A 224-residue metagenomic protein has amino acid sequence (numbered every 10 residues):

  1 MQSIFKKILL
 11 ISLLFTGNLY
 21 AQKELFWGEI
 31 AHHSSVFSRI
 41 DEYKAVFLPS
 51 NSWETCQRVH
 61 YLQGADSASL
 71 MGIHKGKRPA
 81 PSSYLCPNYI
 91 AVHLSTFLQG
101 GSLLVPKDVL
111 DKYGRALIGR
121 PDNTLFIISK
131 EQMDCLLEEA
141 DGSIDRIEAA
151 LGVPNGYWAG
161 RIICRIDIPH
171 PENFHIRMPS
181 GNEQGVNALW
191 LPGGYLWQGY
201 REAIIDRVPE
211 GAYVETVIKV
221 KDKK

Functional and structural regions predicted by a protein language model:
M1-E24: Bacterial Sec-dependent N-terminal signal peptides
F5, L9-S12, D41, I205 (+1 more regions): Residues marking helix boundaries in flexible regions
E24-N88: N-terminal low-complexity, Pro/Thr/Ser-rich intrinsically disordered segments that act as propeptides or flexible
G72-K223: Catalytic toxin/effector domains delivered as secreted proteins or via bacterial secretion systems
